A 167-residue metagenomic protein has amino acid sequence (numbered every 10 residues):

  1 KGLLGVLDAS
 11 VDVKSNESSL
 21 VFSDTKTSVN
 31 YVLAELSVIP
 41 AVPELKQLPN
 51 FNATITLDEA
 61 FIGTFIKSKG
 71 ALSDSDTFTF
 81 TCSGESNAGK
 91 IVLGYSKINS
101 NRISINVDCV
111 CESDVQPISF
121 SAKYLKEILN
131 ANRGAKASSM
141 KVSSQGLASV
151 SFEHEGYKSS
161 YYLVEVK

Functional and structural regions predicted by a protein language model:
K1-V32, F51-K167: DNA polymerase processivity clamps
V32-A41, L45: Short, well-ordered, aromatic-rich surface patches in folded extracellular/luminal domains
L45-F51: Short hinge/gating elements
